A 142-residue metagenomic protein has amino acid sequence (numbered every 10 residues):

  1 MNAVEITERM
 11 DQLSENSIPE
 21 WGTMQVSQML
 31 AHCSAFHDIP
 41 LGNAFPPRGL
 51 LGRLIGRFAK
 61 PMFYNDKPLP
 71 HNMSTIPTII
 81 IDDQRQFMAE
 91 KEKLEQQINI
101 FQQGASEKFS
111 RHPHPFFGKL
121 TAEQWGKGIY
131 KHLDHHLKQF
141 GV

Functional and structural regions predicted by a protein language model:
M1, R9-L13, W21, K67-P68 (+3 more regions): Globin-like tetrapyrrole-binding proteins
M1-T7, V26, Y130: Onset of an N-terminal alpha helix
E5-N16, S34, D38: Short amphipathic alpha-helical segments and their helix-coil junctions
I18, L69-N72, L94-F101, K108-S110 (+1 more regions): Conserved, structured core segments of small domains
I18-Y64, H112-V142: Short, contiguous alpha-helical
N43-A89, G104: Short, helix-capping/interhelical loops that line the mouth of catalytic, cofactor-, or ligand-binding pockets
A89-Q96, K131, H135: A non-catalytic, amphipathic alpha-helix used as a structural packing/dimerization or gating element in enzyme scaffolds
N99, Q103-S106, K138-V142: Charged/polar positions within long, soluble alpha-helices
